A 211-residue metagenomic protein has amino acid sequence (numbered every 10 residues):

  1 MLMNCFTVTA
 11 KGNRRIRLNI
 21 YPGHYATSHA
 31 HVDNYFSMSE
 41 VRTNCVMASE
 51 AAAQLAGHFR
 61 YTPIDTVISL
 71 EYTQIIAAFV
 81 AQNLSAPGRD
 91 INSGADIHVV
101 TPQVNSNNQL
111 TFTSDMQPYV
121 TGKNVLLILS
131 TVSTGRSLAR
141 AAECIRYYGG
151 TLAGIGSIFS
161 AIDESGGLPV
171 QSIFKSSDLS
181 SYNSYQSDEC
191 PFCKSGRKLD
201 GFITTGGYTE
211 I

Functional and structural regions predicted by a protein language model:
M1-A10, A142-I211: PRPP-dependent phosphoribosyltransferase catalytic core
M1-P63, T205-E210: Active-site-facing substrate-recognition patch
G57, Q82, A86, E143 (+1 more regions): Short, well-ordered alpha-helices that flank and scaffold nucleotide-derived cofactor binding pockets
T62-T73: Short glycine-rich phosphate-binding loop at a beta-alpha junction
D65, K123, A153: Conserved acidic residues
S69, L127-I128: Hydrophobic Val/Ile/Leu positions in short beta-strands of Rossmann-like dinucleotide-binding domains
Q74-L126, S133-R136: Short, glycine/charge-rich flexible loops or terminal/linker lids adjacent to PRPP-binding catalytic cores
V132-A141, I145: A phosphate-binding catalytic loop at a beta-strand-loop-alpha-helix junction that coordinates phosphoryl groups
